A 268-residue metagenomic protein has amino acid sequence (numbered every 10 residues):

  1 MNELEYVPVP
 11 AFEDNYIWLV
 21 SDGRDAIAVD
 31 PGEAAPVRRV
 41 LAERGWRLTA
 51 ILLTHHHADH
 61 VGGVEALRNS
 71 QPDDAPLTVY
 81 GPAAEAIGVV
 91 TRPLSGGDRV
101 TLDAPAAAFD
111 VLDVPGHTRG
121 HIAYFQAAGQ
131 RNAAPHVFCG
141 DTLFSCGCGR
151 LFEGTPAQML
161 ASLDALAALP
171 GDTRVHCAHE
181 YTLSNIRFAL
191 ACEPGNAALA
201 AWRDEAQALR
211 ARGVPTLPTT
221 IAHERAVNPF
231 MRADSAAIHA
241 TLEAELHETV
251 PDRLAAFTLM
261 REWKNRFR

Functional and structural regions predicted by a protein language model:
M1-W46, Y124-C139: Conserved beta-strand hairpin/beta-sheet module of binuclear metal-dependent hydrolase folds, prominently
L19, R99-N132, A168: Core dinuclear metal-dependent hydrolase active-site scaffold
V20, D30, H55, L67 (+6 more regions): Divalent metal-coordination and catalytic microenvironments
V29, T49-H57, T78-A83, D113-G116 (+2 more regions): Active-site neighborhood of phospho(di)ester-bond hydrolases with catalytic His/Asp-centered motifs
P31-E33, H56, A84-E85, H117-T118 (+5 more regions): Active-site metal-binding loops of divalent metal-dependent hydrolases
A34-G81: Active-site metal-binding motif and surrounding structural segment of the metallo-beta-lactamase
G147-T173: Active-site-adjacent loop/tail segments of enzyme domains
D164-R174, L183-R268: Accessory terminal helices/loops
